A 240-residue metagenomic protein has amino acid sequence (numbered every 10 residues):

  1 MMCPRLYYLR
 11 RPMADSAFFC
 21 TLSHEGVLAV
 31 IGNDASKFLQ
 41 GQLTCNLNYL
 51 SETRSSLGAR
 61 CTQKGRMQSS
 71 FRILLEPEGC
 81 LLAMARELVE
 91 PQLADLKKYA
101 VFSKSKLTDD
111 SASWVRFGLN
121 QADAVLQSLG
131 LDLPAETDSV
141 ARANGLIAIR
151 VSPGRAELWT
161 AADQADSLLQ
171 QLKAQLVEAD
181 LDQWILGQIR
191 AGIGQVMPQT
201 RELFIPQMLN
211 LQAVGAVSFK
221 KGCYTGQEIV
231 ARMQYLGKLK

Functional and structural regions predicted by a protein language model:
M2-K240: Basic, glycine/lysine-rich polyanion-binding surfaces/domains
